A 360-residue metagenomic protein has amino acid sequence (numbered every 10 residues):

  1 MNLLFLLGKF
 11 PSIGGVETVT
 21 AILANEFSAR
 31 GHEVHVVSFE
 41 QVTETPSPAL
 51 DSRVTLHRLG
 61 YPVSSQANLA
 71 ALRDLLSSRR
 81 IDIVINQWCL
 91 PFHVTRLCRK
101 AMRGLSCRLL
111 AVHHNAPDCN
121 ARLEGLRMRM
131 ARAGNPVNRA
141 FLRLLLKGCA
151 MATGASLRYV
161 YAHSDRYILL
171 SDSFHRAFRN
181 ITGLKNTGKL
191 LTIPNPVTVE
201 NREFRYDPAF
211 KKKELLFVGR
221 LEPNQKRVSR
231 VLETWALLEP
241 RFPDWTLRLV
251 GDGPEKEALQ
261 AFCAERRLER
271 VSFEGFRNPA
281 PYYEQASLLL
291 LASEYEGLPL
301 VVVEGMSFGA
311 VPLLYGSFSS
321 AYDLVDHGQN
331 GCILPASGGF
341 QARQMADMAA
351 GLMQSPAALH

Functional and structural regions predicted by a protein language model:
L6-I13, V19-I22, E26-V63, F174-A177 (+1 more regions): N-terminal strand-loop element at the rim of the active site of nucleotide-sugar-dependent glycosyltransferases
E17-I22, K213, E222-L237, P254-Q260: A conserved mid-protein helix/loop that constitutes part of the nucleotide-sugar donor-binding site
R53-T55, E257-F276: Nucleotide-activated donor-binding/catalytic signature segment of Leloir-type glycosyltransferases, i.e., the conserved
N86-V94, H113-A116: Short His-centered aromatic/hydrophobic patch
K147-K189: A short, active-site helix/loop in glycosyltransferases that binds the activated sugar's phosphate group
E294: Aromatic "clamp/platform" in nucleotide-sugar-dependent glycosyltransferases that forms part of the donor/acceptor
V311-Y315, S320: Short hydrophobic beta-strand element within catalytic cores of glycosyltransferases and related nucleotide-activated
Y322-A358: Change "using UDP/GDP/dTDP sugars" to "using nucleotide sugars
